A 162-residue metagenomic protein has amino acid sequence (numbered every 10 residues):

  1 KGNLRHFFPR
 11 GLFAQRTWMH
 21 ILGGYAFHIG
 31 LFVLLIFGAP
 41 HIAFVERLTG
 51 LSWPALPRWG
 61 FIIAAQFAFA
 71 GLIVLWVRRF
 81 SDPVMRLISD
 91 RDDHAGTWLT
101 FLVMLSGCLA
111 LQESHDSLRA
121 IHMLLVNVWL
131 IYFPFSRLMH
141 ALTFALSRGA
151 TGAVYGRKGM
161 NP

Functional and structural regions predicted by a protein language model:
K1-F13: Membrane-interface amphipathic/juxtamembrane segments adjacent to transmembrane helices
G2, V33-S52, P162: Alpha-helical membrane-anchoring segments
L12-W18, H41-L56, S81-R86, E113-I121 (+1 more regions): Membrane-interface interhelical loops and short amphipathic "cap" helices that link adjacent transmembrane segments
W18-H41, A65-L75, G96-G107, W129-L130: Hydrophobic alpha-helical transmembrane segments of multi-pass integral membrane proteins
I36-V45, W76-P83, C108-L111, H115 (+2 more regions): Transmembrane helix-loop junctions and nearby membrane-interface residues
P54-F69, A120-V128: Alpha-helical transmembrane segments
F80-F101: Membrane-helix boundary/juxtamembrane motif in polytopic membrane proteins
W98-P162: Terminal transmembrane helical module of multi-pass membrane proteins
